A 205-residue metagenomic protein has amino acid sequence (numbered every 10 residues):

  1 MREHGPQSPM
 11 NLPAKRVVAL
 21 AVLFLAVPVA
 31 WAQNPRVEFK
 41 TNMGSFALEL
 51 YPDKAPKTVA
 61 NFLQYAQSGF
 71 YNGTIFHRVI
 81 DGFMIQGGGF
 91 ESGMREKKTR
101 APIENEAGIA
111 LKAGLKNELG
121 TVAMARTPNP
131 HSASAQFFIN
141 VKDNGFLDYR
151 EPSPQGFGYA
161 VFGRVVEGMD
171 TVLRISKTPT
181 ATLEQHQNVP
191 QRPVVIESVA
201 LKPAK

Functional and structural regions predicted by a protein language model:
E3-A19: Bacterial N-terminal signal peptides that target proteins for export
L12, F24-K205: Cyclophilin-like peptidyl-prolyl cis-trans isomerases
